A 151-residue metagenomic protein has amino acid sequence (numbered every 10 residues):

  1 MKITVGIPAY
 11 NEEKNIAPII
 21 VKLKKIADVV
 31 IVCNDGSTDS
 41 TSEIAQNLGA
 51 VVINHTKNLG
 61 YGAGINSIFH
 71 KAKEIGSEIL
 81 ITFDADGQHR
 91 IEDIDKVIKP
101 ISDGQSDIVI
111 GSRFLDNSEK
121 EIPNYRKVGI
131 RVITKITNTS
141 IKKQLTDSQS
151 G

Functional and structural regions predicted by a protein language model:
K2-T4: Cell-envelope/extracellular polymer assembly enzymes that use nucleotide-activated donors
I7-I26: Short, well-formed alpha-helical segments that are part of the catalytic scaffolds of diverse glycosyltransferases
A9, C33-D35, H55: Conserved sequence signature across two-component system core domains
K14-P18, D39-L48: Acidic helix N-cap motif at the loop->helix transition within catalytic regions of sugar-transfer enzymes
I26, L48-G49: Short, structured coil segments at secondary-structure junctions
N34-S42, G87: A conserved acidic beta->alpha catalytic loop
H55-E74, I91-G151: Acceptor/aglycone-binding surface of glycosyltransferases and processive sugar-polymer synthases
S77-Q88: Short beta-strand-to-loop acidic/aromatic patch adjacent to the donor-nucleotide binding site
